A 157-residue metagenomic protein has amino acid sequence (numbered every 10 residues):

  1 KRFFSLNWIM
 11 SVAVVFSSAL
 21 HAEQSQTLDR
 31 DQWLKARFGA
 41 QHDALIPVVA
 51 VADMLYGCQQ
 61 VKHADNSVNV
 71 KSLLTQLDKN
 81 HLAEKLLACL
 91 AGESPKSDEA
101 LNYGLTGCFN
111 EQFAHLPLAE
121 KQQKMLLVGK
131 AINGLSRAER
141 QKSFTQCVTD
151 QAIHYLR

Functional and structural regions predicted by a protein language model:
K1-I9: Bacterial N-terminal signal peptides that target proteins for export
V14: Extracellular LysM carbohydrate-binding repeats and other cell-envelope/extracellular binding modules
S17-A19: N-terminal signal peptide c-region/cleavage motif recognized by signal peptidases
E23-R157: Mitochondrial intermembrane space
